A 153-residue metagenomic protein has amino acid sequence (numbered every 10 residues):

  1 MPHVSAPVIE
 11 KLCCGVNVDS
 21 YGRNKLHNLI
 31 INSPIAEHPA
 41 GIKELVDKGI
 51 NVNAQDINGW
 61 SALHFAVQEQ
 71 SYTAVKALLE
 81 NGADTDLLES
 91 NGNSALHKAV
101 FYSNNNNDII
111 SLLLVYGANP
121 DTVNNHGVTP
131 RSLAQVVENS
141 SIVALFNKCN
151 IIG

Functional and structural regions predicted by a protein language model:
M1-K48, I57, I151-G153: Intrinsically disordered, low-complexity regulatory segments in ankyrin-centric signaling systems
P2-N17, Y116, N125-V128, L133-G153: Ankyrin-repeat-protein effector appendages
E10-C14, K43-N51, K76-D84, S111-N119 (+1 more regions): Ankyrin repeat domain, specifically the short helix-to-loop turn at the C-terminus of the second helix of each repeat
N17-V18, V52-Q55, T85-L88, P120-V123: Ankyrin repeat boundary signal
N28-E37, F65-S71, K98-N106, L133-E138: Ankyrin repeat A-helix N-terminal signature
G41, T73-A74, D108-I109, S141-I142: Conserved ankyrin/ankyrin-like repeat signature
L88-H126: Ankyrin-repeat and related helical/solenoid repeat scaffolds used for protein-protein interactions
